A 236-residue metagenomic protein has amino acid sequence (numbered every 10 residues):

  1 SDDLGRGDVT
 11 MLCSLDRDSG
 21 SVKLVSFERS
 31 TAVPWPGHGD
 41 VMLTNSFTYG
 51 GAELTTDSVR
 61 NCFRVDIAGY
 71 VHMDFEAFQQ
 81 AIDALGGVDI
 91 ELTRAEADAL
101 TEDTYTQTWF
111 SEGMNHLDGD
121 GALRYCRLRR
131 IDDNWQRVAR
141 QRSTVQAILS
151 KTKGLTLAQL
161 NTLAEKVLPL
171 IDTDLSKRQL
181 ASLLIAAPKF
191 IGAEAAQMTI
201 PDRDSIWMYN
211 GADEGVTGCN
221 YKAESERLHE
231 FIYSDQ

Functional and structural regions predicted by a protein language model:
S1-Q236: Non-catalytic, solvent-exposed segments at the cell envelope interface
